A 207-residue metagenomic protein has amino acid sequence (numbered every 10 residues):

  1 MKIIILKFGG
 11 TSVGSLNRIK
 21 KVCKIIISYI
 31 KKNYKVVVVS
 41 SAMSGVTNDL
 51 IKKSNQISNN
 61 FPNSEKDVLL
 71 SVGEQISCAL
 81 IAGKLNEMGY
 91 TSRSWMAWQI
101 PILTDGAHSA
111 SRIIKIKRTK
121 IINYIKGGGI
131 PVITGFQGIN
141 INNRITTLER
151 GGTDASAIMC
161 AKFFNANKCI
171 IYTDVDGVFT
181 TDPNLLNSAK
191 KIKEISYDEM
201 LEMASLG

Functional and structural regions predicted by a protein language model:
M1-G207: Nucleotide/pyrophosphate-binding catalytic subdomain
